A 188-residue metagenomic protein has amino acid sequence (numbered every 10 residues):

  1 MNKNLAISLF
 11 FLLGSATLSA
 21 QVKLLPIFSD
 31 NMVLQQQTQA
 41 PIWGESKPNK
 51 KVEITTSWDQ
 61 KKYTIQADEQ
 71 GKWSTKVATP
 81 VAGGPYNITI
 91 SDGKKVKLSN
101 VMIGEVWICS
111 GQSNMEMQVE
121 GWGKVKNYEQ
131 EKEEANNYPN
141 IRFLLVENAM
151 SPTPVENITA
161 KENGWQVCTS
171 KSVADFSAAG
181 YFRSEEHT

Functional and structural regions predicted by a protein language model:
M1-K23: Bacterial Sec-dependent N-terminal signal peptides
Q21-E186: Cell-envelope and extracellular/periplasmic
